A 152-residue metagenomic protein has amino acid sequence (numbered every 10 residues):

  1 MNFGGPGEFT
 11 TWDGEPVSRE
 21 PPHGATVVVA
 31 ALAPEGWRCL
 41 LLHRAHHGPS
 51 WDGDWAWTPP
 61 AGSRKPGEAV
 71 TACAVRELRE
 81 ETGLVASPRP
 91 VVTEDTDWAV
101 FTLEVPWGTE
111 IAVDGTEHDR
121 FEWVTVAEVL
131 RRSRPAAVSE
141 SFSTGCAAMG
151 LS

Functional and structural regions predicted by a protein language model:
M1-A56, A61-T109, L151-S152: N-terminal leader/linker segments that precede catalytic domains of diphosphate-processing enzymes
P49, D54-W55, W98, V113-S152: Nudix hydrolase/Nudix homology domain
